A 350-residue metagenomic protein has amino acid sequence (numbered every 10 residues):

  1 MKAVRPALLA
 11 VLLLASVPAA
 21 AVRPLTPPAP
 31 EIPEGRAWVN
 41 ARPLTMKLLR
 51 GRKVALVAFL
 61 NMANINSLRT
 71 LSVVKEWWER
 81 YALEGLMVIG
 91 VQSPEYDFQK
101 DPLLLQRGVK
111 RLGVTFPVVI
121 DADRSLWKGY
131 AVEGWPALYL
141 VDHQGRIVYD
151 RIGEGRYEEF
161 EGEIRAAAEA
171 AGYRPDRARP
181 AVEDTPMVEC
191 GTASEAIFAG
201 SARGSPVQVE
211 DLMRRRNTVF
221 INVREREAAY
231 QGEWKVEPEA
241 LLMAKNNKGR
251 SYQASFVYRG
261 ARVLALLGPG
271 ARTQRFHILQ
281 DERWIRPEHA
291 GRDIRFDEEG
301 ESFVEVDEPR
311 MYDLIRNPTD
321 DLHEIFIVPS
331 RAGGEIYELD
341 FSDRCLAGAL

Functional and structural regions predicted by a protein language model:
M1-P6: Positively charged n-region of N-terminal signal peptides that target proteins for export
A7-S16: Bacterial N-terminal signal peptides
A20-L44, L49, E161-L350: Non-globular targeting/processing and membrane-anchoring segments
I32, S125, G134-I152, F160: A short, hydrophobic beta-strand/beta-hairpin element that forms part of a small beta-sheet core
L44-L68, V74, V88: Short active-site neighborhood of thiol/selenol oxidoreductases, capturing the structured segment around
G51-A55, L83-M87, G113-F116, H143: Loop/turn elements at helix/coil->beta-strand transitions in domains of secreted/extracellular proteins
L68-R111, A122-L126, F276: Structural microenvironment flanking redox-active thiols in thiol-disulfide oxidoreductases
L103-V141, A265: Short, internal strand/loop/helix patches that form the active-site neighborhood or redox-interaction surface
